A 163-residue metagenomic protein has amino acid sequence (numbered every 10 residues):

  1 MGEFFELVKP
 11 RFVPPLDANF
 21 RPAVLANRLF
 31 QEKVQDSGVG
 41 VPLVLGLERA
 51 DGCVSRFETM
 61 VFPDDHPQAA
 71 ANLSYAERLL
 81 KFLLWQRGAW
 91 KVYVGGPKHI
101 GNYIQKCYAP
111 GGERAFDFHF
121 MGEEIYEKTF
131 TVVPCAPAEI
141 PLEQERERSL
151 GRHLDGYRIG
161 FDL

Functional and structural regions predicted by a protein language model:
M1-R158: Nucleotide/phosphate-binding catalytic cleft detector across ATP-hydrolyzing and phosphate-transferring enzymes
G160-D162: Short hydrophobic beta-strand that contains or immediately precedes a catalytic carboxylate
